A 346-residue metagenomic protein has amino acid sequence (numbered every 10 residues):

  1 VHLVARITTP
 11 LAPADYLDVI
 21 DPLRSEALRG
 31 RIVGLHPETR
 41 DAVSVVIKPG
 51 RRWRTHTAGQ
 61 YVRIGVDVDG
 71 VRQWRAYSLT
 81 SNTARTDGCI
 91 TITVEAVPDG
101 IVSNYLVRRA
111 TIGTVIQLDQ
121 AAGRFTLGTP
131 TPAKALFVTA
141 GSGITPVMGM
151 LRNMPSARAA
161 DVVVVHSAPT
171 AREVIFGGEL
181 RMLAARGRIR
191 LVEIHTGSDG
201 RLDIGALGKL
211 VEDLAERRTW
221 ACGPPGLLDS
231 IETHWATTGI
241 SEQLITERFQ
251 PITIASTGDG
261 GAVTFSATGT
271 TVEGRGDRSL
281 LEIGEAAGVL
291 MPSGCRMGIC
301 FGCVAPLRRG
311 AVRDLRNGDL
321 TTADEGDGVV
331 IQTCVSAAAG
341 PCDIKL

Functional and structural regions predicted by a protein language model:
V1-R24, R31, A339, K345: Iron-sulfur (Fe-S) cluster-binding modules
P13-A122, T126, P132-K134, A168-T170 (+2 more regions): Ferredoxin-reductase
A58-Q60, I254-G261, I299-C300: A short, compositionally biased
N104-E273: FNR/FR-type flavoprotein reductase catalytic core
P146, V289-R316, D324-G340: Local cysteine-cluster metal-coordination motifs and their immediate loop/turn environment, predominantly Fe-S cluster
G197, R275, S336-L346: Short flanking/linker segments adjacent to small metal-binding domains or redox-active Cys/His motifs
D259-C295: C-terminal accessory/binding modules appended to enzymatic or scaffolding proteins
